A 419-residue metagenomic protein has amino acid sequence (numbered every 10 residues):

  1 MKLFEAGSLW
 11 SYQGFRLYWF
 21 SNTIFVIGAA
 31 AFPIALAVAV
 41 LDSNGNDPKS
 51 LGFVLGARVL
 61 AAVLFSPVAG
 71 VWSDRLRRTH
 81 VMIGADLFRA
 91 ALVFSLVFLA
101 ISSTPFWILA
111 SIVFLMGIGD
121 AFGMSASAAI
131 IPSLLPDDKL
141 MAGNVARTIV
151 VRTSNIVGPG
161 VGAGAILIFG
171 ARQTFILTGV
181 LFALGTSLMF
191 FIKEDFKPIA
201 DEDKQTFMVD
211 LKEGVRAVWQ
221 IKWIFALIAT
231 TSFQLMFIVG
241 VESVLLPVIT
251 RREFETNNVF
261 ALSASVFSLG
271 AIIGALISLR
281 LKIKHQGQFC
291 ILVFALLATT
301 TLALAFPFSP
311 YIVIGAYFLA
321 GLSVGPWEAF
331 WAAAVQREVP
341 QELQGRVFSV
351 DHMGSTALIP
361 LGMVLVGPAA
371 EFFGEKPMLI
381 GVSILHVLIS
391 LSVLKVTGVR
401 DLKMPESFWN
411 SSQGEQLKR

Functional and structural regions predicted by a protein language model:
M1-L9, K197-V209: Short, membrane-interfacial amphipathic segments enriched in basic
K2-L60, R216-F267: Helix-loop boundary and gating motifs at the non-cytosolic
G7-Q13, I101-S103, E202-D203, V215-I221 (+2 more regions): Helix-boundary and loop/linker segments of multi-pass membrane transporters
R16-P33, L55-S73, R77-L92, I108-L167 (+6 more regions): Substrate-agnostic recognition of the 12-TM MFS/MFS-like secondary transporter fold
A37, V93-A100, G162, I166 (+6 more regions): Structural signal for membrane-spanning alpha-helices in multi-pass inner-membrane proteins, emphasizing helix cores
G45, R77, L99-S103, P307-F308: Helix-breaking motifs and short loop linkers at transmembrane-helix boundaries and internal kinks in secondary membrane
V63-L64, V68, R75, T79-V81 (+7 more regions): C-terminal transmembrane bundle of multi-pass solute transporters/carriers
A129, S133, F175, G179-Q205 (+2 more regions): Helix-loop junctions on the cytosolic side of multi-pass membrane transporters, especially the intracellular loop
